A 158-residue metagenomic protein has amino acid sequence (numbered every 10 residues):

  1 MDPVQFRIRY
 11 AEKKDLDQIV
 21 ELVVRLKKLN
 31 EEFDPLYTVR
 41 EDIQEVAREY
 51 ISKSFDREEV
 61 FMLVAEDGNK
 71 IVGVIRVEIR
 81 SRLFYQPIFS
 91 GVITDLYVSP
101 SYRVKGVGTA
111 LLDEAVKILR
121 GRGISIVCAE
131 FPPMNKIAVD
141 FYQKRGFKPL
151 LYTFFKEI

Functional and structural regions predicted by a protein language model:
M1-D17, R25: Conserved N-terminal entry element of GNAT/NAT acetyltransferase domains
K27-Y50: Conserved GNAT-fold acetyl-CoA-binding loop/helix
S52-L63, V92: A short helix-loop-beta-strand connector motif used in the catalytic cores of GNAT acetyltransferases and, in some
V64, K70-I79: Conserved beta-strand in the GNAT
D95-V98, V104-K117, K144: Conserved acetyl-CoA-binding loop-helix of GNAT-fold acetyltransferases
T109, G121, P133-L151: Conserved active-site alpha-helix within GNAT-family acetyltransferase domains
R120-E130: Conserved GNAT acetyl-CoA-binding A-motif
C128-A138, F155-I158: Conserved beta-strand-loop-alpha-helix junction that forms the acyl-donor binding cleft
